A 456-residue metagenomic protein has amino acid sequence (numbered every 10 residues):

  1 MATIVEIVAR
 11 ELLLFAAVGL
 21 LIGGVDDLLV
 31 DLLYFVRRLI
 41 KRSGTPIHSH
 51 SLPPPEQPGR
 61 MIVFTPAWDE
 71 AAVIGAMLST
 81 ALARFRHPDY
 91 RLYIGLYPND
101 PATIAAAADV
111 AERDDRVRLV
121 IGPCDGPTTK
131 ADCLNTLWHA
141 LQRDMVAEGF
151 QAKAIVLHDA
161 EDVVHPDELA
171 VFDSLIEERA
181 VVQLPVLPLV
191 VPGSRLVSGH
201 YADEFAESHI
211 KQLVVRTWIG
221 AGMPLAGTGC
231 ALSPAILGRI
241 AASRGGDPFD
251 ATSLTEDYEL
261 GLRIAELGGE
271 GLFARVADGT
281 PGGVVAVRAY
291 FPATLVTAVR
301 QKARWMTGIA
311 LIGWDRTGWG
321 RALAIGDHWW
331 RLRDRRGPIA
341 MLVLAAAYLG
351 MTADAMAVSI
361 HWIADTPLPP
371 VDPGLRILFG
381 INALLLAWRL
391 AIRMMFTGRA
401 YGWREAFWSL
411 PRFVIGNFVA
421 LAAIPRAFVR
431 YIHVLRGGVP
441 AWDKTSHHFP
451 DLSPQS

Functional and structural regions predicted by a protein language model:
A2-V5, A9, L29, L33-V36 (+10 more regions): Membrane-interacting alpha-helical segments
A2-V5, D159, R288, A322-L332: Cytosolic juxtamembrane amphipathic/interface segments immediately preceding and feeding into a transmembrane helix
A9-R10, R399: Short linear interaction motifs
E11-L14, G19-L28: Low-complexity, highly charged intrinsically disordered N-terminal segments that act as targeting/localization
L14-G19, T297-A303, L375-G380: Alpha-helical transmembrane segments
I22, L29-E56, G318-S456: Juxtamembrane C-terminal module of membrane proteins
I40-T280, V284-T294, R300-A310: Internal catalytic domains of large membrane-associated glycosyltransferases
